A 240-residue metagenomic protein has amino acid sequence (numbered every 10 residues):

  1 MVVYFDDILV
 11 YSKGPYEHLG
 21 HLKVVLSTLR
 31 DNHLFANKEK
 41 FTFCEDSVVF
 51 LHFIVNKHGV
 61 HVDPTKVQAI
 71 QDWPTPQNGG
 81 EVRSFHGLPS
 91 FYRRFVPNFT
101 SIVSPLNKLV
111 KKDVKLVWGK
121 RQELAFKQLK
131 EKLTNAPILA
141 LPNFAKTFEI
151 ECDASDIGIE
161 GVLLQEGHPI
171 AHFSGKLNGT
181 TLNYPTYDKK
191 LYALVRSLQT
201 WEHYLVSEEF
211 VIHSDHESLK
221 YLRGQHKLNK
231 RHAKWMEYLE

Functional and structural regions predicted by a protein language model:
M1-I212, H216-E240: Retroelement reverse transcriptase polymerase core
